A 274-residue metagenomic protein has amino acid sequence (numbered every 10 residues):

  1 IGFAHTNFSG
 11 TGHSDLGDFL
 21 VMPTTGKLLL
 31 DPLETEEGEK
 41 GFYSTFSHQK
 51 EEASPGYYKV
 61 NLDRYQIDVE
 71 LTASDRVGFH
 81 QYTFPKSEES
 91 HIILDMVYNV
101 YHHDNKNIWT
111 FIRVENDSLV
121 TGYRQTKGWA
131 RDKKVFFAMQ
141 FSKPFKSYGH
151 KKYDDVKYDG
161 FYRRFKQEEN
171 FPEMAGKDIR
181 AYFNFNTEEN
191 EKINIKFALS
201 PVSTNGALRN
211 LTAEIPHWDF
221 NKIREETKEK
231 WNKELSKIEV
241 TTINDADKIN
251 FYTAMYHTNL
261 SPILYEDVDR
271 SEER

Functional and structural regions predicted by a protein language model:
I1-E273: Accessory carbohydrate-recognition regions in carbohydrate-active enzymes
